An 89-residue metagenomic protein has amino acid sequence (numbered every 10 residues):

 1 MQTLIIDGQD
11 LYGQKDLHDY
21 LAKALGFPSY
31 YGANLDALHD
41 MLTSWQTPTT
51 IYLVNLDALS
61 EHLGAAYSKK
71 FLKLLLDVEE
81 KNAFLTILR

Functional and structural regions predicted by a protein language model:
M1-R89: Positively charged, polar, low-complexity stretches
